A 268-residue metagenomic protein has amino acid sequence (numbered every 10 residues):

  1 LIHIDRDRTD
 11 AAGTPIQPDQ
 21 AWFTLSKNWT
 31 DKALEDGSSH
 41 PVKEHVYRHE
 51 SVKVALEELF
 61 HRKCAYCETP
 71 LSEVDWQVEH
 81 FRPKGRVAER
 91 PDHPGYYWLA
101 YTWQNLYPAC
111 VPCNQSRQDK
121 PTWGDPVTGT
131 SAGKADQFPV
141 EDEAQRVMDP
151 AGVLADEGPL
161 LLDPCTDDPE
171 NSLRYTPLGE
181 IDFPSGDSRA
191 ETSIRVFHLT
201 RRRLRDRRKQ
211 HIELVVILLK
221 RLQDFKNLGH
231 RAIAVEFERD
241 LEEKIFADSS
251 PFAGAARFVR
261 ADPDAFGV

Functional and structural regions predicted by a protein language model:
L1-H40, E73, D125, G133 (+5 more regions): Class I S-adenosyl-L-methionine
A21-K63, V87-Q104: Short, charged surface segments at domain edges that flank catalytic/cofactor-binding sites
V52-Q77, C110-C113: Short cysteine-rich loop/turn motifs with clustered Cys
L59-R62, W76, Y101, N105-P108 (+2 more regions): Short, well-structured alpha-helical interface segments that form or flank functional binding sites
A65-Y66, Q77, P108-V111, Q118 (+2 more regions): A structural signal for short, well-ordered beta-strand segments and their strand-loop junctions that often border
T69-A109, R117-V140, A144: Histidine-centered nuclease catalytic patch
F138-P184: Long, low-complexity, intrinsically disordered segments enriched in glycines and aromatic residues
T176, I181-V268: C-terminal, charged low-complexity interaction regions
